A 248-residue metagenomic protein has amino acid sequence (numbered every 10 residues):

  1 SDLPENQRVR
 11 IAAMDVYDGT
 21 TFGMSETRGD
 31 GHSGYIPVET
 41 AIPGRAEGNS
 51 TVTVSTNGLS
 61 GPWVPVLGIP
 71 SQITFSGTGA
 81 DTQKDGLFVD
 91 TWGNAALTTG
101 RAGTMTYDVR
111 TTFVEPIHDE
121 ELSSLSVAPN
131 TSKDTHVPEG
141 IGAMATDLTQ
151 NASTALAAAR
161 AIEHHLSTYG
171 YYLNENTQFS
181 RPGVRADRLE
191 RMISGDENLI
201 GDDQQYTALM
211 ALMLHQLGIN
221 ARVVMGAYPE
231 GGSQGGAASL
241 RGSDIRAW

Functional and structural regions predicted by a protein language model:
S1, A143, R160, H164 (+2 more regions): A broad, structural surface signal
D2-L125, T131-S132: Intrinsically disordered, low-complexity N-terminal segments that are enriched in acidic
T74-N198: Acidic low-complexity segments
L156, D203-Q204: Short alpha-helix boundary/capping motifs
R191-D202, G236-L240: Short, contiguous acidic/charged loop-to-helix segments that flank catalytic cores in large enzymes
Q204-W248: Hydrophobic/aromatic-rich core segments of domains that either
